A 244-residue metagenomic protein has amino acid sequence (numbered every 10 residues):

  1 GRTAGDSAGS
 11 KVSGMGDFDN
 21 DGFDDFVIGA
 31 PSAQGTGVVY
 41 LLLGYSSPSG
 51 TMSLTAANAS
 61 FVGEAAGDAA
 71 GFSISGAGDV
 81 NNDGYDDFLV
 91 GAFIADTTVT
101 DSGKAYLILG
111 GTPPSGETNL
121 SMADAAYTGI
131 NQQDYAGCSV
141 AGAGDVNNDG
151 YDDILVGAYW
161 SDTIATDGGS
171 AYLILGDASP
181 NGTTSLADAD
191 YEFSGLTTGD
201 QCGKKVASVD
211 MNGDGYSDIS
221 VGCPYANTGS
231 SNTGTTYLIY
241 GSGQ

Functional and structural regions predicted by a protein language model:
G1-S7, V38-A69, L107-Y135, L173-Q201 (+1 more regions): Blade-edge motifs of beta-propeller repeat domains
R2-A4, D24-D25, N81-D87, F93-T97 (+3 more regions): Thr-biased low-complexity repeat/linker tracts and other Thr-enriched repetitive architectures
G9-F23, G71-Y85, G137-Y151, G203-Y216 (+1 more regions): Beta-propeller blade termini
D21, G44-Y45, I94, G110-G111 (+3 more regions): Extracytoplasmic/lumenal domain signature
F26-A30, F88-A92, I154-A158, I219-C223: Hydrophobic beta-strand segments that make up the repeating blades of beta-propeller and related beta-repeat
S32-G35, I94-T98, W160-I164, Y225-G229: Short glycine/acidic-enriched loop and turn motifs that connect beta-strands
G35-V38, V99-K104, A165-S170, S230-T235: A detector of repeated loop/turn-to-beta-strand junctions in beta-rich toroidal repeat architectures
A207, I219-Q244: Blade-level signature of beta-propeller repeat domains, shared across WD40, Kelch, NHL, RCC1 and BNR/Asp-box propellers
